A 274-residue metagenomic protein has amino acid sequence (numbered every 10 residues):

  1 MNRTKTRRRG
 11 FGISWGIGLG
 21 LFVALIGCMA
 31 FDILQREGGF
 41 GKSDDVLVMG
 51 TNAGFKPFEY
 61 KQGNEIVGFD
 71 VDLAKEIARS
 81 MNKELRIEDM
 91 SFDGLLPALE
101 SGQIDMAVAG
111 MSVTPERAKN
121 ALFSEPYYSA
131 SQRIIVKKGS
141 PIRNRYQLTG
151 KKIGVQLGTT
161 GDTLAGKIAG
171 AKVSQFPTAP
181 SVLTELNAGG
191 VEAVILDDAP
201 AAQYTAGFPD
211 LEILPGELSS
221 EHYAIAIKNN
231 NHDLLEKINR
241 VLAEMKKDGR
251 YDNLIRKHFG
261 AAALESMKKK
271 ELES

Functional and structural regions predicted by a protein language model:
S14, G39-G110: Extracytoplasmic small-molecule ligand-binding "clamshell" domains of the periplasmic binding protein/Venus flytrap
I17, C28-L34, T160-P177, E212-E217 (+1 more regions): Ligand-binding clefts/hinges and TM-proximal coupling segments of bilobed small-molecule sensing domains
D32-I33, V71-S80, Y146-Q147, K152 (+2 more regions): Extended ligand-binding regions for polar small-molecule ligands
A53, Y128-V136, D198, A202-A243 (+1 more regions): Periplasmic-binding protein-like
E59-Q62, A74-K83, R145-Q147, G158-T178 (+2 more regions): Ligand-binding cleft/hinge of the Venus flytrap
K75, R79, E84-Q147, E212-E217: Acidic, polar ligand-binding/catalytic clefts
R86-P97, S140, L157-T160, S174-A188 (+1 more regions): Short helix-initiation/N-cap motifs at beta->coil->alpha
P97, M111-K119, L164, N187-A188 (+1 more regions): A ligand-binding cleft/hinge motif common to bilobed small-molecule-binding domains
